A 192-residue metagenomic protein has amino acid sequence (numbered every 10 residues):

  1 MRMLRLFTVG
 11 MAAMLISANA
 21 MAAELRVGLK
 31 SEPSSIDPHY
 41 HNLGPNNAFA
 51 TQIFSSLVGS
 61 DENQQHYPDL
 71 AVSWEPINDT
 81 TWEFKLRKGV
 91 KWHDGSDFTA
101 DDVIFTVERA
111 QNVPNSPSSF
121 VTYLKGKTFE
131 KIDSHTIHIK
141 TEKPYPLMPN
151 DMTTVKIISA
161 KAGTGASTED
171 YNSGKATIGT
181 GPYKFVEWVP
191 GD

Functional and structural regions predicted by a protein language model:
M1-T8: Bacterial N-terminal signal peptides that target proteins for export
V9-G10, A20: Cleavable N-terminal signal peptides
I16-A22: Sec/Tat signal peptide C-region and signal peptidase I cleavage site
A23-S34, T81-E83, V103-V107, I137-I139 (+1 more regions): Short, well-ordered beta-strand elements
G28-N78, E108, A176-P182: N-terminal lobe/hinge region of extracytoplasmic solute-binding protein
A48, Q52, Q65, D69 (+6 more regions): Extracytoplasmic/secreted proteins, especially bacterial periplasmic and envelope-associated proteins
S73-S116, H138: Aromatic- and charge-enriched surface segment that lines or borders ligand/interaction sites
E75, S119-T164, P182-V189: Surface-exposed binding/hinge segments that line and control ligand-binding clefts or catalytic entry sites
